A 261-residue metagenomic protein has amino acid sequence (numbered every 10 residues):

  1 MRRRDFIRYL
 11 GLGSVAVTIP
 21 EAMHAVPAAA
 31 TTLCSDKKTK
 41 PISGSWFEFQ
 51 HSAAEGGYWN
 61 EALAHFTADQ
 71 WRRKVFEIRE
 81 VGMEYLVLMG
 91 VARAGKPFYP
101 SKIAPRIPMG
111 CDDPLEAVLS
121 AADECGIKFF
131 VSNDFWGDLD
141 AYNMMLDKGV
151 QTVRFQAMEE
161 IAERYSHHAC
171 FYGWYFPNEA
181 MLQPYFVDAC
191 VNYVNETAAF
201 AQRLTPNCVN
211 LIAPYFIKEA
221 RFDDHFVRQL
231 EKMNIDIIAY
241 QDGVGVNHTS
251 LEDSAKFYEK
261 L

Functional and structural regions predicted by a protein language model:
M1, E21-K38: C-terminal segment of N-terminal export signals and the immediately downstream linker at the start of the mature
M1, L12-S14, S45, V91: Intrinsically disordered, low-complexity regions
R2-R3, C170: Generic detector of short, well-ordered, non-transmembrane alpha-helical segments enriched in hydrophobic residues
R3-R4, Q202: Short, cationic motifs built from Arg/Lys/His that form the positively charged side of catalytic pockets
D5-P27: N-terminal export signals
L33-L261: Glycan-processing catalytic domains of CAZymes
